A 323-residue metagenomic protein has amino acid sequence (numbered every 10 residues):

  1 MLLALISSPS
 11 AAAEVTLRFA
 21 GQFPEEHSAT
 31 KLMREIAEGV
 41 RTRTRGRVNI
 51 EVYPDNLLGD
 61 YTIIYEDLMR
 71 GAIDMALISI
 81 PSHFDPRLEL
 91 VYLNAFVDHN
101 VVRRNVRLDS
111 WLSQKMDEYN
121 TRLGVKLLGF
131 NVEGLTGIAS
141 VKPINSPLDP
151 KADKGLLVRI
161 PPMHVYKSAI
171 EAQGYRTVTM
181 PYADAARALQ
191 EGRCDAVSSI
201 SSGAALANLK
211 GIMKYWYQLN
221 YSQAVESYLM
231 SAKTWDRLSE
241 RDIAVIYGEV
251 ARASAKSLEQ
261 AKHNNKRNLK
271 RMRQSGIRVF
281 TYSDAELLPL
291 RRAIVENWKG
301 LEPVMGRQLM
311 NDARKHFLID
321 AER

Functional and structural regions predicted by a protein language model:
M1-S7: Bacterial N-terminal signal peptides
S8-A12: Sec/Tat signal peptide C-region and signal peptidase I cleavage site
A13-V102, T121-R122, K126-R323: N-terminal secretory/targeting leader peptides
N100-R122: A gly/proline- and charged-residue-enriched helix-loop-helix capping module
